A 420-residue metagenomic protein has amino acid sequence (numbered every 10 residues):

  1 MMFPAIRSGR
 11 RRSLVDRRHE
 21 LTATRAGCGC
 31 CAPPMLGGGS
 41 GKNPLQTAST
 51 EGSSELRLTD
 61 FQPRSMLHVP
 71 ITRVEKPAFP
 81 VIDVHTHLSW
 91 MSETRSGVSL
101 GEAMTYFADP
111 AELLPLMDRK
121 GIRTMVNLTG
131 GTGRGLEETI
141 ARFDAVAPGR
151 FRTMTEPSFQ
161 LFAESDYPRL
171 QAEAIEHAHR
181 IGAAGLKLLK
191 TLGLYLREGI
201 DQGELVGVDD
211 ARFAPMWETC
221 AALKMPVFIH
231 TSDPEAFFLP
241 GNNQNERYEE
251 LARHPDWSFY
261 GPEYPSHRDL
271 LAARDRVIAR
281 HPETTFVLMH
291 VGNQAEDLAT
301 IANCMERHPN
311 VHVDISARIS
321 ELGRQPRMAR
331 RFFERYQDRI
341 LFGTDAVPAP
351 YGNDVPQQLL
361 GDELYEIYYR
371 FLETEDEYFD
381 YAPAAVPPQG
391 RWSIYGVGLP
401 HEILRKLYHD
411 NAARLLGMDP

Functional and structural regions predicted by a protein language model:
E20-L21, P34: Short glycine-rich, low-complexity segments
C28-C31: Cysteine-centered motifs
L45-V146, R169, N411: An N-terminally biased module of ancient metal coordination in phosphate/nucleic-acid-related enzymes
R57-L58, P63-S65, L136-S258, P309: Active-site gating/metal-coordination segments in enzymes
R57-S65, F107, P262, H267-R276 (+1 more regions): H/E-rich (His + Asp/Glu) clusters that bind or coordinate divalent metals
I82-T86, M125-N127, R152-T155, L186-L188 (+4 more regions): Hydrophobic faces of well-ordered beta-strands that scaffold small-molecule active sites in alpha/beta enzyme cores
H85, M117, A178, L186 (+5 more regions): Conserved, mostly hydrophobic/aromatic
W90-E93, E102-A108, N127-E138, Q160-L170 (+4 more regions): Acidic-and-aromatic substrate-binding clefts and catalytic sites of carbohydrate-active enzymes
